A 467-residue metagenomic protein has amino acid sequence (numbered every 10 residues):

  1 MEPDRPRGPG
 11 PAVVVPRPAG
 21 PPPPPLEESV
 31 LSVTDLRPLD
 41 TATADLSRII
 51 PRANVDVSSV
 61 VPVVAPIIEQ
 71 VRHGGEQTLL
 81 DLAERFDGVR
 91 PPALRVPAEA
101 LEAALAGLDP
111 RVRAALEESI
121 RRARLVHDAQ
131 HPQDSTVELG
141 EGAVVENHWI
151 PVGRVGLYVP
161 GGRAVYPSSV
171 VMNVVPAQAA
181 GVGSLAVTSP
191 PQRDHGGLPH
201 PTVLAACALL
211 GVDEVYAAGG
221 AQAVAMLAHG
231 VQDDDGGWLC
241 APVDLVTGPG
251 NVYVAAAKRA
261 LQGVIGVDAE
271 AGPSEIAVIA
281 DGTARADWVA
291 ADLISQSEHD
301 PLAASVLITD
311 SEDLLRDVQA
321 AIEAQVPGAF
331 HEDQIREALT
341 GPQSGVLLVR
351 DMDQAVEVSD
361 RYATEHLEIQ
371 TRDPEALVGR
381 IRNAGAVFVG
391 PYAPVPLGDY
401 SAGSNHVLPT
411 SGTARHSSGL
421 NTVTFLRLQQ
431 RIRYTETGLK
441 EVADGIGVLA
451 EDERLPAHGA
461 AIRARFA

Functional and structural regions predicted by a protein language model:
M1-P23: Compositionally biased, low-complexity flexible segments
P16-G153: N-terminal Rossmann-like NAD(P)+-binding subdomain of aldehyde/semialdehyde dehydrogenases
V137-A205: Conserved small-residue-rich beta-alpha loop and adjacent elements that most often cradle the phosphate/pyrophosphate
G183-Q192, S305-E312, V318: Short internal beta-strands
V212-A304: Conserved NAD(P)+-binding/catalytic subdomain of aldehyde/semialdehyde dehydrogenases
S295, H299, L307-A384: A glycine- and small/hydrophobic-rich beta-loop-beta segment that serves as a flexible "lid/hinge" or phosphate-binding
R361-A467: C-terminal core of ALDH-fold dehydrogenases
